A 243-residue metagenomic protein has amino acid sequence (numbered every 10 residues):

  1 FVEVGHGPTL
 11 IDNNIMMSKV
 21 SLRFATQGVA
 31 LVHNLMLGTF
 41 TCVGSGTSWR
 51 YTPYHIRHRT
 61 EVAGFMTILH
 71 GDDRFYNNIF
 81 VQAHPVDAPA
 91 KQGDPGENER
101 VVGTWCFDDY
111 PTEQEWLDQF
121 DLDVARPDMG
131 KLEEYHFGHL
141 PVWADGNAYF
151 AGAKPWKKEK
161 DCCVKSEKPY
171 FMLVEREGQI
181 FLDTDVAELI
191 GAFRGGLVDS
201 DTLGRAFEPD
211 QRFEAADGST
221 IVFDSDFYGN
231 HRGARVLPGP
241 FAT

Functional and structural regions predicted by a protein language model:
F1-G196, D201: Glycine- and acidic/polar-rich repeat regions and solenoidal domains
E3, D145-N147, D210, D224-D226 (+1 more regions): Acidic side chains
R194-A234: Active-site and glycan-interaction determinants of carbohydrate-active enzymes
A234-T243: Short, surface-exposed, low-complexity cationic segments
